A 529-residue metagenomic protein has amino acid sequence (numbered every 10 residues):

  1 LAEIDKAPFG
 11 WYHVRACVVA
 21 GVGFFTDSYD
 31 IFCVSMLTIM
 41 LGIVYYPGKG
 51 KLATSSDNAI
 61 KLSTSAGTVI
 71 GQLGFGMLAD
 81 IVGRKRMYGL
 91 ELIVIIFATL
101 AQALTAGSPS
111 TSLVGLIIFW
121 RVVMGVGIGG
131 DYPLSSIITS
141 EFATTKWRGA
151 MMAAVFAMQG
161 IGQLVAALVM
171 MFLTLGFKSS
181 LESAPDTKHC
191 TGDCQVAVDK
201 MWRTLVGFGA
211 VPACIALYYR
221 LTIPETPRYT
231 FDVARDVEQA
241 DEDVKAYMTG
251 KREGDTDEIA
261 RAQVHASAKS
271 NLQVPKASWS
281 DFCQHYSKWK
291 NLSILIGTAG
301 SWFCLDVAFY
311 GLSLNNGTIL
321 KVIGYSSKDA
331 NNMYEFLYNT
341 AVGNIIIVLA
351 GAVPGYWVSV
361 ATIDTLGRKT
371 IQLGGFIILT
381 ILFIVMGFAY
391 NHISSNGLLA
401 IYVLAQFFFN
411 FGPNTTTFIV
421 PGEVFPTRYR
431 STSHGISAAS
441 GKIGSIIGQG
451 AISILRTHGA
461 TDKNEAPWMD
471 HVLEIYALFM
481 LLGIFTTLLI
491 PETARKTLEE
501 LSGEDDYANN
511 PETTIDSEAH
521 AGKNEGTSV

Functional and structural regions predicted by a protein language model:
L1-I39, I43: Cytosolic juxtamembrane N-terminal segment immediately preceding the first transmembrane helix of multi-pass
L1-V14, H189-A197, G209, F231-D232 (+5 more regions): Flexible cytoplasmic loops linking transmembrane helices in multi-pass membrane transporters
F32, S65-L73, L164, L349-W357 (+1 more regions): Residue-level signature of mid-helix packing/kink "hotspots" within the transmembrane helices of 12-pass Major
T38-I70: Extracellular/periplasmic helix-loop-helix junction of adjacent transmembrane segments in MFS-like secondary
I93-S110, I378-H392: C-terminal ends and interior cores of transmembrane alpha-helices in multi-pass membrane transporters/permeases
A98, L113-G129, N396-G412: Hydrophobic core of transmembrane alpha-helices in multi-pass small-molecule transporters, especially MFS/SLC-type
F172-S270, D470-D516: Central mid-sequence intracellular linker of multi-pass
G317, K321-D516: C-terminal transmembrane bundle
